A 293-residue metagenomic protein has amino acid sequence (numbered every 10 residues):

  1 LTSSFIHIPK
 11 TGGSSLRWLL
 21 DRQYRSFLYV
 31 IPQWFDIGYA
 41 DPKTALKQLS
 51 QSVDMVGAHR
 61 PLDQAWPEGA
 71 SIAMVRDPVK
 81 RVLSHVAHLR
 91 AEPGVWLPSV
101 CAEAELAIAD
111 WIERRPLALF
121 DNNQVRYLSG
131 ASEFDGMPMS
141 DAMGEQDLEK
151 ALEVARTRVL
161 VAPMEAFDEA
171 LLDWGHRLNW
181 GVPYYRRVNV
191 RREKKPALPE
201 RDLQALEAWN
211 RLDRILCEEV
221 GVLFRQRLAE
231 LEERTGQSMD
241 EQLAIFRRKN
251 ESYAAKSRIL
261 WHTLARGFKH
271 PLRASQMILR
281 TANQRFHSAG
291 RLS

Functional and structural regions predicted by a protein language model:
L1-V53, S84-H85, R90-V95, I259-S293: PAPS-dependent sulfotransferase catalytic core
H7, V75-R76: Short beta-strand/turn micro-motifs composed of small residues that flank or help shape donor/cofactor-binding pockets
G12, D77, W174, D213-V220: A residue-level signal for conserved active-site and pocket-lining positions in enzyme catalytic cores
W18-R22, H176, V222: Short, well-ordered alpha-helices that flank and scaffold nucleotide-derived cofactor binding pockets
I31-A40, M143-R211, E218, R225-N250 (+1 more regions): The conserved 3'-phosphoadenosine-5'-phosphosulfate
I37-M74, K80-R186, R234-T235: PAPS-dependent sulfotransferase catalytic domain
A107-E113, L117, A197, Q284 (+1 more regions): Membrane-proximal envelope and lipid/glycan-remodeling enzymes
L216, L223-S293: Long, low-complexity C-terminal extensions of enzymes
